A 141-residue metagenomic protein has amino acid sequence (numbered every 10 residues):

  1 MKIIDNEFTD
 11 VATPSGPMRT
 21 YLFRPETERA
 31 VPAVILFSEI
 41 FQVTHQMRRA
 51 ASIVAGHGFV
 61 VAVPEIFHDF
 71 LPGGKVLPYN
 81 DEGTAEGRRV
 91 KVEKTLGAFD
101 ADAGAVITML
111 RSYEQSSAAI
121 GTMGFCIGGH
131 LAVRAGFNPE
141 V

Functional and structural regions predicted by a protein language model:
M1-V141: N-terminal cap/leader regions of alpha/beta-hydrolase-fold enzymes, predominantly small-molecule hydrolases
